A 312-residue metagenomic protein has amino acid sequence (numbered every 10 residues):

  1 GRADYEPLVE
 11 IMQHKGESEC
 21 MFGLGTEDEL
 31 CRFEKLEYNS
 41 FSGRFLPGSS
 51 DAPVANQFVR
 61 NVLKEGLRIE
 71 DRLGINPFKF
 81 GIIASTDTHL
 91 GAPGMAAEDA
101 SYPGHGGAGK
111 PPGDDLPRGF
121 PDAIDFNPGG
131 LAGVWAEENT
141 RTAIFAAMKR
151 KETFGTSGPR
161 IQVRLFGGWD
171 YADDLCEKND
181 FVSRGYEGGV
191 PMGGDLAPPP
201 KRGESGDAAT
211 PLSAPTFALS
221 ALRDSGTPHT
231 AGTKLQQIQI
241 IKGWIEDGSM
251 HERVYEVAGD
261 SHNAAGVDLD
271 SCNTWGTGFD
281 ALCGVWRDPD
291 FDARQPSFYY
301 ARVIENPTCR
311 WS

Functional and structural regions predicted by a protein language model:
R2-S312: C-terminal functional module detector
